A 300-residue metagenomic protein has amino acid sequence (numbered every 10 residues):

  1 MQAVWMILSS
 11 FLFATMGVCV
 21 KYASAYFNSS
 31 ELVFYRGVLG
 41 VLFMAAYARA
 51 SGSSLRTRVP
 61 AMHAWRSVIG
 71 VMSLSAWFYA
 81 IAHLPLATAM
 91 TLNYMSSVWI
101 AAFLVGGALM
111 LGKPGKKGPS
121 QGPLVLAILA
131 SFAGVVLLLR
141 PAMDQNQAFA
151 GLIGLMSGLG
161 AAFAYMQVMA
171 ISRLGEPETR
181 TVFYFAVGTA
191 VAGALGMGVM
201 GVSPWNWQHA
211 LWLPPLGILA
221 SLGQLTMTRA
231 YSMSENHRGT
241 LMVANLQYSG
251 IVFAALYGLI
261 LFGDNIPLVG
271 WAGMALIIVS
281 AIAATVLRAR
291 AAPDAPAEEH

Functional and structural regions predicted by a protein language model:
M1-S9, R49-F78, F149-S157, P204-L222 (+1 more regions): Loop-to-transmembrane-helix transition segments
Q2, F27-M72, I100-F103, G160-A164 (+3 more regions): Transmembrane alpha-helices of multi-pass small-molecule transport proteins
M6-I7, R58-I69, K116-S131, A150-L155 (+2 more regions): Cytoplasmic-side transmembrane-helix entry/capping segments in multi-pass membrane proteins
E31-F34, V38, I81-K116, T240-Y257: Specific alpha-helical transmembrane segments that line the substrate/conduction pathway and gating interfaces
M44, A142-P204, P296-H300: Transmembrane alpha-helical segments that form core, pore/gating elements of small-molecule transporters/exporters
A89-M95, G175-G188, L225-Y257, L287: Helix-helix packing/entry segments at the starts of transmembrane helices
A102-V105, S120-R140, V269-R288: Hydrophobic transmembrane alpha-helices of multi-pass small-molecule transport proteins
L111, A244-H300: C-terminal-most transmembrane helix of multi-pass membrane proteins
